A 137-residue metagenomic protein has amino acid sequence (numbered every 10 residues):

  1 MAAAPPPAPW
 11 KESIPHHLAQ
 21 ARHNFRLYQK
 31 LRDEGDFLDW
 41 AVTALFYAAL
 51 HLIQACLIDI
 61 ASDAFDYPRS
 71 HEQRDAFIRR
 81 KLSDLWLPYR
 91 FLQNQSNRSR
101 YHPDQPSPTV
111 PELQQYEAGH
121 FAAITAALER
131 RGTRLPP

Functional and structural regions predicted by a protein language model:
M1-P137: Terminal alpha-helical segments
